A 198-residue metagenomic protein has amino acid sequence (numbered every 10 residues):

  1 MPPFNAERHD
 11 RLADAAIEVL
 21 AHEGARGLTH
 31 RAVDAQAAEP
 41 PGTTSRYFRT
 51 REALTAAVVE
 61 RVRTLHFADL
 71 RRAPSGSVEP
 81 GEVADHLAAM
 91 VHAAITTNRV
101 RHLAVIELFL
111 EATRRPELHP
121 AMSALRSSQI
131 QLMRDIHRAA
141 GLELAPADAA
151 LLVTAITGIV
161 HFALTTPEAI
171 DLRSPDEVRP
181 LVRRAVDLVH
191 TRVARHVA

Functional and structural regions predicted by a protein language model:
N5, H9, V59, R63 (+1 more regions): Amphipathic, non-transmembrane alpha-helical scaffold segments
R11, A15, V19-A53, A57: Helix-turn-helix
A57-E60, A68-H102, A149-V153, P175: Hydrophobic alpha-helical connector segments
F67, T96-I106, R114-A140, A147-A150 (+2 more regions): Amphipathic alpha-helical packing segments from all-alpha helical-bundle domains
H119, S123, R138-A198: Hydrophobic/aromatic-rich alpha-helical bundle segments in the mid-to-C-terminal region
